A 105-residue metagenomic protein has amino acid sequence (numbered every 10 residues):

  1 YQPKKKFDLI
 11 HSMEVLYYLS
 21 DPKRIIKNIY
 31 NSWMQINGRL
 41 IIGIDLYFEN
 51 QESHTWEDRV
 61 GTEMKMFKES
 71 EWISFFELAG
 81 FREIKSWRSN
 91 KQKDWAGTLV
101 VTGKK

Functional and structural regions predicted by a protein language model:
Y1-K5: Short conserved loop adjoining the S-adenosyl-L-methionine
D8: Conserved acidic residues
H11: A conserved beta-strand element that flanks and buttresses the S-adenosyl-L-methionine
E14-V15: Short catalytic micro-motifs in class I SAM-dependent methyltransferases
K23-R39: A short glycine-rich, Lys/Arg-flanked "PGG" loop and its adjoining helix->strand segment in the class I
I42-M64: Short, glycine-/aromatic-enriched active-site segment of Class I SAM-dependent methyltransferases
E63-G80: Short alpha-helix
A79-K105: Core SAM-dependent methyltransferase catalytic element
